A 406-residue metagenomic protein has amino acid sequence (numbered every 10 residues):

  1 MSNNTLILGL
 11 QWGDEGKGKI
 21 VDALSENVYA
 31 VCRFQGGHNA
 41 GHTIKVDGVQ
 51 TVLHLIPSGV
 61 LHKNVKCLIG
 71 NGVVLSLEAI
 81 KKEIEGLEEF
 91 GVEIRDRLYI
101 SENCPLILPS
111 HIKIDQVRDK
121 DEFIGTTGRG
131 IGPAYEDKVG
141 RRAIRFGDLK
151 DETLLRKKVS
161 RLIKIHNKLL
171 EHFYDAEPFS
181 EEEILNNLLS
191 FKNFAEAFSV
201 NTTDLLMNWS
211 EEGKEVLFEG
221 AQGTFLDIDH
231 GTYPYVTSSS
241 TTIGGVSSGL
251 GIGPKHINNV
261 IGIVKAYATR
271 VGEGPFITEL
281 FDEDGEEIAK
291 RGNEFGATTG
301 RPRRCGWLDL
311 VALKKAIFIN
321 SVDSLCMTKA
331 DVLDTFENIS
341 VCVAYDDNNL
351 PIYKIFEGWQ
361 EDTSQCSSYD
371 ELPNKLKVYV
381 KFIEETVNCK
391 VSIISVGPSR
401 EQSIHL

Functional and structural regions predicted by a protein language model:
M1-L406: Non-transmembrane, aqueous-exposed alpha-helical and coiled segments at domain scale
